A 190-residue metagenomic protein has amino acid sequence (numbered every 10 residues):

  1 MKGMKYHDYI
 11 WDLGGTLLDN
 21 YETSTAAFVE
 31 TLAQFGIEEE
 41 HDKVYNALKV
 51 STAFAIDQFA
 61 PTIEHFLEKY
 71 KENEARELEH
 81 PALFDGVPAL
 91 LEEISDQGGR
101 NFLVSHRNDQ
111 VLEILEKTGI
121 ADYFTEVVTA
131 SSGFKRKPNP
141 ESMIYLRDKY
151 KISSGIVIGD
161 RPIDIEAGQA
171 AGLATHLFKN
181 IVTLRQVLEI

Functional and structural regions predicted by a protein language model:
M1-H7, E92-S95, N108, L112-I190: Asp-based, Mg2+/Mn2+-dependent phosphohydrolase catalytic module
M4-A89: N-terminal helical cap/lid subdomain that shapes the substrate entry/recognition surface in HAD-like hydrolases
G14-L17, G36, G98, G119 (+1 more regions): Conserved functional loop/turn residues at catalytic and ligand-binding sites
T16, V104-S105: Conserved phosphate-coupling serine/threonine residues in phosphotransfer and NTP-handling enzymes
N20, V44, A82, L103 (+2 more regions): Residues that cap or flank secondary-structure elements
E38, R100, A174: Residue-level detector of anion-binding/catalytic polar loops
R76-F102, K137-P140: Short, acidic loop-to-helix structural element flanking the phosphoryl-transfer center in phosphate-processing enzymes
